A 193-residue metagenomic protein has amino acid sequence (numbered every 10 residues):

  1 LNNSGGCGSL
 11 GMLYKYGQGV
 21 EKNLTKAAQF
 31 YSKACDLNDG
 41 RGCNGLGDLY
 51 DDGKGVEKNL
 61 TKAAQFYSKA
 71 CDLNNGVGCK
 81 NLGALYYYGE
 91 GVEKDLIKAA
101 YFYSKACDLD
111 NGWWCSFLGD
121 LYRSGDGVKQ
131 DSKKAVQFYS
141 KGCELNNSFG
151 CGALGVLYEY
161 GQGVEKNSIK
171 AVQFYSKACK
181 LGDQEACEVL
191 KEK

Functional and structural regions predicted by a protein language model:
L1-N3, Y16-Q18, N23, L37-G40 (+12 more regions): Short helix-capping/linker turns of helical repeat alpha-solenoids
S9-Y16, G45-D52, N81-Y88, C115-S124 (+2 more regions): Hydrophobic face of amphipathic alpha-helices that form TPR/SEL1-like repeat modules and related alpha-solenoid
C79, F102, A186-C187: Generic L/I/V-rich hydrophobic alpha-helical segments across diverse proteins
K177-K193: Terminal, low-structured helical/coil segments at or just beyond the last alpha-helical repeat
